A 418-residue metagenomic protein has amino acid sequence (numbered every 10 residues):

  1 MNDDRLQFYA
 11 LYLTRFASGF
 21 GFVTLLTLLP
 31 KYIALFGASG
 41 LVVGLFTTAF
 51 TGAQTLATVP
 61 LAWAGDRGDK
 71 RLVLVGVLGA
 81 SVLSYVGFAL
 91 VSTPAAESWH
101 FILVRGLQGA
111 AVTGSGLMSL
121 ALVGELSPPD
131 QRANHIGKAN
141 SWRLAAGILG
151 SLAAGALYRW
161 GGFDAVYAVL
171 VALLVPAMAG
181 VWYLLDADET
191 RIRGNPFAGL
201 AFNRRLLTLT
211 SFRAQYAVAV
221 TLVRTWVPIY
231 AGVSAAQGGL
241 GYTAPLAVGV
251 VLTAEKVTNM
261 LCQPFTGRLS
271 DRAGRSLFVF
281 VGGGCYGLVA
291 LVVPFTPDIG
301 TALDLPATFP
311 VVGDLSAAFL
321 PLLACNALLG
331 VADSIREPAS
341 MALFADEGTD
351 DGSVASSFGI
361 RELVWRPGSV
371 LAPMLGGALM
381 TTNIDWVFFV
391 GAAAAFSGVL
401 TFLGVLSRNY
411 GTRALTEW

Functional and structural regions predicted by a protein language model:
M1-R5, W182-Q215, Q237, W418: Juxtamembrane intracellular "pre-TM" segments in multi-pass secondary transporters
F16, E97-G114, A307-I335: Hydrophobic core of transmembrane alpha-helices in multi-pass small-molecule transporters, especially MFS/SLC-type
T27-L41, T225-L246: Short amphipathic helix-loop junctions that connect adjacent transmembrane helices in Major Facilitator Superfamily/SLC
T47-A62, V250-F265: Central cavity-lining transmembrane alpha-helices of secondary-active solute carriers, predominantly the Major
L56-A95, S270-A273: Conserved MFS/SLC helix-loop-helix module at the cytosolic interface between two early adjacent transmembrane helices
G79-A95, G284-L315: C-terminal ends and interior cores of transmembrane alpha-helices in multi-pass membrane transporters/permeases
I102-A145: Cytoplasmic helix-loop-helix junction between adjacent transmembrane helices in 12-TM secondary transporters
G155, V171-T190, G398-L406: C-terminal membrane-cytosol helix-exit motif in multi-pass small-molecule transporters
